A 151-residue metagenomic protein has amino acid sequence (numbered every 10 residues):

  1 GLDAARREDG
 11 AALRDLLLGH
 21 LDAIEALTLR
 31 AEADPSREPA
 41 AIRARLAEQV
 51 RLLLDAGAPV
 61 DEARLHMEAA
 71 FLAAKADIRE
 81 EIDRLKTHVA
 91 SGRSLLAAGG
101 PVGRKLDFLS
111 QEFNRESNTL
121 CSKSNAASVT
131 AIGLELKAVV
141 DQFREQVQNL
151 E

Functional and structural regions predicted by a protein language model:
G1-E151: N-terminal intrinsically disordered, cationic/polar leader segments that include organellar targeting peptides
